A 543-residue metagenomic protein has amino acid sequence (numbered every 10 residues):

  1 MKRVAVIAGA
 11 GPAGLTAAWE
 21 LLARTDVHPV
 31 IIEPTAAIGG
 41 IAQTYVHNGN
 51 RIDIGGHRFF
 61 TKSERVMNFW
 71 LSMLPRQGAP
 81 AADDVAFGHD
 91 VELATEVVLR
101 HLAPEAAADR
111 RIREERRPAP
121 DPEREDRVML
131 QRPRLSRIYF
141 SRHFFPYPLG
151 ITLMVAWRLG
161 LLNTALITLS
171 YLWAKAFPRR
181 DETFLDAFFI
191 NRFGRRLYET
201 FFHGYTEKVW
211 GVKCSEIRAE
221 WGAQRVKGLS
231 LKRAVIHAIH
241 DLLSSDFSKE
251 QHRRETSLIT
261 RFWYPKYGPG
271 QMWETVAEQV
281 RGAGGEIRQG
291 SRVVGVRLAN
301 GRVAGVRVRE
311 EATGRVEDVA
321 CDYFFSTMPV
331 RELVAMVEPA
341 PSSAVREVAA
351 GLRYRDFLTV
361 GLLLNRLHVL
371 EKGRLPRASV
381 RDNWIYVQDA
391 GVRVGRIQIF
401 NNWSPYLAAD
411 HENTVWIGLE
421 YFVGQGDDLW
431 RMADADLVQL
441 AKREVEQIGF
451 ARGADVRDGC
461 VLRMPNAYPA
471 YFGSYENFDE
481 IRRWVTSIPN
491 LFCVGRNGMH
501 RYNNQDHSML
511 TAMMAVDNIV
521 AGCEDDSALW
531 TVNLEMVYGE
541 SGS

Functional and structural regions predicted by a protein language model:
R3-I31: N-terminal Rossmann-like FAD-binding beta1-loop-alpha1 element of flavoenzymes
A13, A37, R331: Conserved Rossmann-like nucleotide-cofactor binding loop
L22-H47: Glycine-rich FAD pyrophosphate-binding loop
R24, P265, Q289-R431, A435 (+3 more regions): Mid-domain catalytic core of redox enzymes that form a hydrophobic substrate pocket/lid adjacent to a catalytic redox
N48-K175, K227, L231: Dinucleotide-binding Rossmann-like beta1-alpha1 core, especially the glycine-rich loop that anchors the ADP
H143-F145, T152-V155, L159-G160, T164-A299 (+3 more regions): Active-site/ligand-binding neighborhood in enzyme catalytic cores
R179, D322, S326-L333, D428-L437 (+2 more regions): Conserved mid-domain beta->alpha element of the FAD-binding
F450, C460-L462, Y471-S543: C-terminal lid/capping helical subdomain adjacent to the catalytic/cofactor pocket in oxidative enzymes
